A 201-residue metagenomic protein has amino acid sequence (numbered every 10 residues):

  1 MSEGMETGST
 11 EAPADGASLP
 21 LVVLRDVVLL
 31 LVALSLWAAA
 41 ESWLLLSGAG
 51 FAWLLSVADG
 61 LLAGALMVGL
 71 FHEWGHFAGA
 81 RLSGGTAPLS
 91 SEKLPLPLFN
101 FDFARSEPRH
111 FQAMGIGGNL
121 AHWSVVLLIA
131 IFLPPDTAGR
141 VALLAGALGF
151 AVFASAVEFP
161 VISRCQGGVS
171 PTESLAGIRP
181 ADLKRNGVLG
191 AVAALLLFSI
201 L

Functional and structural regions predicted by a protein language model:
S2-L201: Hydrophobic transmembrane alpha-helices and their immediate loop junctions in multi-pass integral membrane proteins
